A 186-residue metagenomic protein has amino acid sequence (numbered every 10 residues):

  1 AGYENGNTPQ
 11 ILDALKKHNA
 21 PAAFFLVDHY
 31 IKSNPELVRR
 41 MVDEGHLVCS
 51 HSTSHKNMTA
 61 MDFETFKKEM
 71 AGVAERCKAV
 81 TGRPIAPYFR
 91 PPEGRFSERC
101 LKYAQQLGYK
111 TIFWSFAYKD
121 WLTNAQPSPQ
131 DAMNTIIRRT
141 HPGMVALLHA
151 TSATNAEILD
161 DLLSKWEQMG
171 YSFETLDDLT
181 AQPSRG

Functional and structural regions predicted by a protein language model:
A1-A86, K165, D178-R185: Active-site beta->alpha N-cap acidic-glycine motif
N7-Q10, K56-T81, R95-P142, N155-E157 (+1 more regions): Alpha-helical scaffold elements lining the catalytic groove of polysaccharide deacetylases
D13-A23, H141-G186: Terminal accessory/targeting
A22-L26, L47-S52, P87-P91, K110-W114 (+2 more regions): Structural recognition of the beta-strand scaffold that forms the well-ordered cores of secreted hydrolase catalytic
D28-Y30, S54, E93-R95, A117-D120 (+2 more regions): Active-site-proximal loop/turn and secondary-structure-junction residues that shape catalytic pockets, frequently
